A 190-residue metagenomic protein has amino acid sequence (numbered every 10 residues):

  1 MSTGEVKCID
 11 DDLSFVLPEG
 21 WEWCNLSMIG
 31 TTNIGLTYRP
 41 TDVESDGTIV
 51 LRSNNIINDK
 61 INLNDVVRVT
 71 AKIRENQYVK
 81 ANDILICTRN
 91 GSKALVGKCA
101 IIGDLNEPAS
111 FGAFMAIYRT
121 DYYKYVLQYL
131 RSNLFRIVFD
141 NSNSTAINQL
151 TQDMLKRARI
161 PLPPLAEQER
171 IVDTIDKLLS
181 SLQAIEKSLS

Functional and structural regions predicted by a protein language model:
M1-E5: Extended, domain-scale alpha-helical bundle/helix-rich regions
K7-L36, R157, P161-D173, K177-S190: Non-catalytic DNA-recognition/assembly elements of restriction-modification systems
I9-D12, S27-R39, N54-D83, L105-E107: Sequence-specific dsDNA recognition surfaces
F15-M28, I86, M115-Y118, Y122-R131 (+3 more regions): Catalytic cores of nucleotide-enabled group-transfer and carboxylate-activating enzymes in metabolic and assembly-line
W23, N58-K60, K93-L95, P108 (+1 more regions): Flexible loop/turn segments at secondary-structure boundaries
G47: Short aromatic-glycine-enriched beta-strand elements
R52-S53, K72-R131, F135, N143-S144 (+1 more regions): A short beta-sheet element
